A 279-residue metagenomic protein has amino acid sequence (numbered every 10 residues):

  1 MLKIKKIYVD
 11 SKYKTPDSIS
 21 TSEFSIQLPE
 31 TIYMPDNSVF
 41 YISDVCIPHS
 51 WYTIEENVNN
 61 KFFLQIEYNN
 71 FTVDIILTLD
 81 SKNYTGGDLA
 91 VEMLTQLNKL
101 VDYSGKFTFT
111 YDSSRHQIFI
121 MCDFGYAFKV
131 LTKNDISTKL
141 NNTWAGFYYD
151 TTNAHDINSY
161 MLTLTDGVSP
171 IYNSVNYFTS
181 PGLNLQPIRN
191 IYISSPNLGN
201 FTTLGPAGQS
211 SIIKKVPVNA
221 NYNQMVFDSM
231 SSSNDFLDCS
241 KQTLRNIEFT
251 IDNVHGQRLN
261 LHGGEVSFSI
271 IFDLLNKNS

Functional and structural regions predicted by a protein language model:
M1-S279: The ATP-binding site of the protein kinase catalytic domain
